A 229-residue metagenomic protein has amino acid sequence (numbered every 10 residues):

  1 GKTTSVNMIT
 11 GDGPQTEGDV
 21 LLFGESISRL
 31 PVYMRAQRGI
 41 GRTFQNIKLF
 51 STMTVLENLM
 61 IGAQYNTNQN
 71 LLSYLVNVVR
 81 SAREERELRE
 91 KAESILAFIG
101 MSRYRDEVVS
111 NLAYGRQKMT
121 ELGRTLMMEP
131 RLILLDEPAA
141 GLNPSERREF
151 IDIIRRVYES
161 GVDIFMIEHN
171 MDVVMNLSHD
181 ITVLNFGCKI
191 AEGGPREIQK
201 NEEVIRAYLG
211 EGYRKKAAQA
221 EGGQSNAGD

Functional and structural regions predicted by a protein language model:
G1-D229: Glycine-rich phosphate-binding loops of nucleotide-dependent enzymes
